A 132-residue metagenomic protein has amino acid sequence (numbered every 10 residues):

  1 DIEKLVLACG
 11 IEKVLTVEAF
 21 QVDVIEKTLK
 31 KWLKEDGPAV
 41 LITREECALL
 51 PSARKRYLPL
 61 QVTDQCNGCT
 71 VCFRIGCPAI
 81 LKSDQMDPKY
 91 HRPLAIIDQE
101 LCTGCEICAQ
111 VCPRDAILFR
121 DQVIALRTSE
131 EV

Functional and structural regions predicted by a protein language model:
D1-T28, Q85: Conserved thiamine diphosphate
L5-K13, K31-E35, C72, S83 (+2 more regions): Change "in soluble alpha/beta enzymes" to "in soluble alpha/beta proteins
K13-V14, P38-V40, L94: Beta-sheet entry/capping signal
L15-E18, I42-T43, F119: General beta-strand structural signal in soluble alpha/beta enzymes
K31-Y90: Glycine/aspartate-rich loop-and-adjacent alpha/beta segment that forms the canonical ThDP
N67-I96, T103, I107-T128: Iron-sulfur cluster-binding cysteine motifs and their immediate structural context in ferredoxin-like electron-transfer
